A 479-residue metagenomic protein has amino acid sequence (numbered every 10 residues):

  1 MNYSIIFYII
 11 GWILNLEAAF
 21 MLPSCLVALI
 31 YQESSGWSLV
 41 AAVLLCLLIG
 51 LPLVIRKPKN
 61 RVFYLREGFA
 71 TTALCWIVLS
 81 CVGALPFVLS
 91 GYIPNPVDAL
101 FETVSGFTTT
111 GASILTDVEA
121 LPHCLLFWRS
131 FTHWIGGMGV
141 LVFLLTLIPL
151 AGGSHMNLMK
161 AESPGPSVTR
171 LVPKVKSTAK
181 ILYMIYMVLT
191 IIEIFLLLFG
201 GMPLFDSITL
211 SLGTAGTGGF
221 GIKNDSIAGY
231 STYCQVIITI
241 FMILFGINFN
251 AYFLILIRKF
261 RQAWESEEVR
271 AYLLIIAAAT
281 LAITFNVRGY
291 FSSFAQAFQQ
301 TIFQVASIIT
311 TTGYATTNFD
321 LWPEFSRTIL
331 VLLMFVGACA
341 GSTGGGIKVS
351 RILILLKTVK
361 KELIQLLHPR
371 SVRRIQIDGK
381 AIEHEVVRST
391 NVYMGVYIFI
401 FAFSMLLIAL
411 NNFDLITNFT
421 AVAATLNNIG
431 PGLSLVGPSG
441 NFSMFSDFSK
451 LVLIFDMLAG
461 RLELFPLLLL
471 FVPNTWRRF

Functional and structural regions predicted by a protein language model:
M1-F479: Membrane-proximal intracellular helices of multi-pass ion channels
